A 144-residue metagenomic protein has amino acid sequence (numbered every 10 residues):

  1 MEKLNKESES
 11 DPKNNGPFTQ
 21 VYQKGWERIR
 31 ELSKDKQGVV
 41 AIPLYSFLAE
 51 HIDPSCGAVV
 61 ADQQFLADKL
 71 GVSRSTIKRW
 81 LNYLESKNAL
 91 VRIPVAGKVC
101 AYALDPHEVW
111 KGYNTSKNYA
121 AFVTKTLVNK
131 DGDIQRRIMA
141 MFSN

Functional and structural regions predicted by a protein language model:
M1-A58, Q64, M141-N144: Short recognition helix of helix-turn-helix/winged-helix DNA-binding domains
E2-N5, R79-N144: Winged-helix/helix-turn-helix nucleic-acid-interaction surface
E7-G16, D35, L70, R92 (+2 more regions): Alpha-helical interaction segments
K13, P17, V21, V40-I42 (+4 more regions): Alpha-helical structural elements
K34, G38-V40, E50-E108: Winged helix-turn-helix DNA-binding recognition segment
